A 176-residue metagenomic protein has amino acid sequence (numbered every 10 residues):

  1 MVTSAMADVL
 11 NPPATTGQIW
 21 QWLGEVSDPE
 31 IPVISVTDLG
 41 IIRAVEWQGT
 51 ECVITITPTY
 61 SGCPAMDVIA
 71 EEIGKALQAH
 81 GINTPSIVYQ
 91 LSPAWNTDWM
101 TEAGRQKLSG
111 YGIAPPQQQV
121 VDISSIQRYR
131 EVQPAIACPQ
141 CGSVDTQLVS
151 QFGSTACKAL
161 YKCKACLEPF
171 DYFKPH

Functional and structural regions predicted by a protein language model:
M1-H176: Domain-level signature for proteins that mediate thiol-based redox and metal-cofactor handling
